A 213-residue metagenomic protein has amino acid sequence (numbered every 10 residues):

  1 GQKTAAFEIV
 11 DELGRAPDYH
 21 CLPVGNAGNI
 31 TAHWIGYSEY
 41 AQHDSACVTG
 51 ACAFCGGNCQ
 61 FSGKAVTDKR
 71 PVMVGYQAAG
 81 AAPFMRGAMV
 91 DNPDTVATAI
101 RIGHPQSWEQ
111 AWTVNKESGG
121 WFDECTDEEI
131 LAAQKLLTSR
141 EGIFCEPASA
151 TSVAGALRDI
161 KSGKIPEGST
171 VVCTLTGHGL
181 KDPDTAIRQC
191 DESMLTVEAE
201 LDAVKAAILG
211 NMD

Functional and structural regions predicted by a protein language model:
G1-D44, L131-T138: Active-site/ligand-binding-proximal alpha/beta "capping" segment
G1-T4, T31-G36, P83-M89, P183-I187: Short acidic, glycine/serine/threonine-rich loops at helix termini
D11, I35-E39, T113, A154-K161: Short glycine/serine- and small hydrophobic-enriched flexible loop segments
D18, M73, S169: Conserved acidic residues
V24-H33, A81-F84, A148-A156: Short glycine/serine/threonine-rich phosphate/pyrophosphate-binding segments that cradle anionic phosphate groups
S38-C145, R188-D213: Active-site/ligand-binding loops adjacent to catalytic centers
V153-D213: Catalytic phosphate/nucleotide-handling subdomain of diverse soluble enzymes
